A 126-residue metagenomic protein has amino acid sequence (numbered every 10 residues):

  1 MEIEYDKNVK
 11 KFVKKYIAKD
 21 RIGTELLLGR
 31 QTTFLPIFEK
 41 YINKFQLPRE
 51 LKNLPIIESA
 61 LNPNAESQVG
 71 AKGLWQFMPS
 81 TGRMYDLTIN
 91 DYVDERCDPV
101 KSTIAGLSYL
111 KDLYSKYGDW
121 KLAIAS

Functional and structural regions predicted by a protein language model:
M1-Q46: An acidic, Gly/Ser/Thr/Pro-rich helix-cap/linker signature
N8, N43, N53, N62-N64 (+1 more regions): Detector for Asparagine
F12-L26, L61-A71, Q76-L122: Substrate-binding clefts and substrate-entry loops adjacent to catalytic sites of polymer-processing enzymes acting on
F34, F38, E50-I57, G70 (+1 more regions): Generic hydrophobic, aliphatic-rich segments that mediate packing or membrane embedding
P36, K40, K52, I104-K111 (+1 more regions): Solvent-exposed, polar/charged alpha-helical surfaces in well-ordered, non-transmembrane soluble domains, broadly
N43-R49, Y117-W120: Surface-exposed helix-capping loop/turn segments at secondary-structure junctions
L47-N64, A123-S126: Short, functionally critical alpha-helical segments immediately adjacent to catalytic or ligand/cofactor-binding
